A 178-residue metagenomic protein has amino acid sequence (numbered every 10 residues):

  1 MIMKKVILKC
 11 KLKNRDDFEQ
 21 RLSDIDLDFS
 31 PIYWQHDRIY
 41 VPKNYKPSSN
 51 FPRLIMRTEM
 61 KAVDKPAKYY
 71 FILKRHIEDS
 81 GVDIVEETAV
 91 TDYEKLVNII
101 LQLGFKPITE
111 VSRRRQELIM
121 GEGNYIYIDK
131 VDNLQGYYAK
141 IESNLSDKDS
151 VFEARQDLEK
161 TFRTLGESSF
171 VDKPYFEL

Functional and structural regions predicted by a protein language model:
I2-G123, E167-L178: N-terminal strand-loop-strand beta-hairpin
I77-S80, R115-Q116, G136, A154-T161: Short, highly charged low-complexity linear segments
G81-E86, Y138, V151-F152: A short, polar/proline- and glycine-enriched secondary-structure boundary/capping micro-motif
V90-E94, S112, Q135, K148 (+2 more regions): Short, amphipathic alpha-helical segments
E122-V131: An N-terminal amphipathic alpha-helical segment
V131-E142: Residues forming anionic-ligand binding surfaces in small-molecule and nucleic-acid pockets of primarily soluble enzymes
L145-E177: Mixed-charge, glycine-accented linear interaction segment located at domain edges/termini
